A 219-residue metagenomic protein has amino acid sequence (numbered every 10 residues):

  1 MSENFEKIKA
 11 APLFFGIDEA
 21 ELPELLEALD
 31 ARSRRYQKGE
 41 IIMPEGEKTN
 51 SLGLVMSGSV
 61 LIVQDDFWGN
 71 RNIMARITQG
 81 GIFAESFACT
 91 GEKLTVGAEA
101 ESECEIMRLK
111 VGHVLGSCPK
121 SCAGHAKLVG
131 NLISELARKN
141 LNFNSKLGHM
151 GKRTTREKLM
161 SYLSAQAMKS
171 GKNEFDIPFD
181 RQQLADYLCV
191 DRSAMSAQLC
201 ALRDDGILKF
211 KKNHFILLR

Functional and structural regions predicted by a protein language model:
M1-K38, F87-C89: Cyclic nucleotide-binding regulatory module and flanking cytosolic helices
A28-L29, E47-T49: Short, small/polar residue-rich loop motifs at catalytic or cofactor-binding pockets
L29, I73-I133: Cyclic-nucleotide recognition modules
G39, N50-V63, W68, Q79-G80: Glycine- and acidic-residue-biased ligand/ion/polar-headgroup-sensing regions
I41-E47: Short phosphate-coordinating micro-motif centered on Lys-Gly-acidic
A123, F143-T155, K169-F175: Short, Lys/Arg-enriched, Trp-marked, Pro/Gly-tolerant hinge/linker segments that flank
V129, I133-L136, N140-F143: Long, hydrophobic or amphipathic alpha-helical segments
T155-K158, Y162-R219: Phosphate-/nucleic-acid-contacting segments
